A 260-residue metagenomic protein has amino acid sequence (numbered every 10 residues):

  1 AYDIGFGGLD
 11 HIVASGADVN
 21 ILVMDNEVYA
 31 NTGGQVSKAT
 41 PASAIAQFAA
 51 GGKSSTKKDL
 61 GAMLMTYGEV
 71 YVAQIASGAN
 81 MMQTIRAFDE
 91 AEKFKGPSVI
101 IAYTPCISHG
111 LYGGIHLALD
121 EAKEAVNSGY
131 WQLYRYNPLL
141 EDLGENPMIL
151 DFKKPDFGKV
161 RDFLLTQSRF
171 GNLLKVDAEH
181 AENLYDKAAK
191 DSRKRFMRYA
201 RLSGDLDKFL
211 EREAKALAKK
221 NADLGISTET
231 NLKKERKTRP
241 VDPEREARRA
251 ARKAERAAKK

Functional and structural regions predicted by a protein language model:
A1-N31, Q35, A79-K95: Thiamine diphosphate
Y2-I4, V28-N31, V72, N80-Q83 (+3 more regions): Flexible loop/turn segments at secondary-structure boundaries
G8-I12, G16, Q35-S43, G113-K123: Short secondary-structure boundary/capping segments
D18, D25-V28, I45, V72 (+4 more regions): N-terminal export/assembly segments and adjacent metallocofactor-ligating motifs of anaerobic energy-metabolism
D18-L22, E27, A62, V70-A73 (+1 more regions): Structural motif
V36-F94, L165-N172, A178-H180: Conserved thiamine diphosphate
T84-H180, K187, A200-R201: Glycine/aspartate-rich loop-and-adjacent alpha/beta segment that forms the canonical ThDP
R212-K260: Intrinsically disordered, compositionally biased charged tails
